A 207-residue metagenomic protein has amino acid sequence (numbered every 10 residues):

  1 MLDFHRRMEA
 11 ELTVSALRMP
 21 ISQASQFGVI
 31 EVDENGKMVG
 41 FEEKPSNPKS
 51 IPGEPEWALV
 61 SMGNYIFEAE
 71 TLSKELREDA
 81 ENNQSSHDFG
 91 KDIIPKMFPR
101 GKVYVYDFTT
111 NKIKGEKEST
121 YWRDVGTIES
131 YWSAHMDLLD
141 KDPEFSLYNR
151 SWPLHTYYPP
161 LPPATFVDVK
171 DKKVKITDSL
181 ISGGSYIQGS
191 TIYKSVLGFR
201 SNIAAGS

Functional and structural regions predicted by a protein language model:
L2-E70, K74-D79: Conserved core of the sugar-phosphate nucleotidyltransferase
E70, K74, D79-S207: Left-handed beta-helix
